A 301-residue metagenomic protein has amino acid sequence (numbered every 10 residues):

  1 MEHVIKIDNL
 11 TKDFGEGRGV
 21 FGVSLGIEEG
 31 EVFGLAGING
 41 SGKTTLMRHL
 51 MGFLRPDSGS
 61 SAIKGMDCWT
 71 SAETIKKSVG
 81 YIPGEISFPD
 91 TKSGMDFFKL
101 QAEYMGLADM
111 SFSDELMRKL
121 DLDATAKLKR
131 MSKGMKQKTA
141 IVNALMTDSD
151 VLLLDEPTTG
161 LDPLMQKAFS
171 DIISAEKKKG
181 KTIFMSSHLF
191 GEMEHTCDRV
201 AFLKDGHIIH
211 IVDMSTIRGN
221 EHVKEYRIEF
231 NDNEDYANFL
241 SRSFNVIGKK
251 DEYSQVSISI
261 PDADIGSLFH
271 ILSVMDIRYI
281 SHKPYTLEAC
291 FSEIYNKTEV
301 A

Functional and structural regions predicted by a protein language model:
M1-T11, K297-A301: ABC-family P-loop ATPase nucleotide-binding domain
M1-V4, H222, I271: A short, polar/charged loop/turn motif at coil->beta-strand junctions and beta-hairpin connectors
V4-I5, K12-K204, I208-H210: ABC transporter nucleotide-binding domains
S60, K76, F98, D114 (+5 more regions): Generic structural signal for individual residues within well-ordered alpha-helical segments across diverse proteins
K77-G80, A144, H195, G219 (+3 more regions): Solvent-exposed polar/charged
F169-S259: ABC transporter nucleotide-binding domain
K224-A301: Short, charged/small-residue-rich alpha-helical element at the C-terminal edge of ABC transporter nucleotide-binding
